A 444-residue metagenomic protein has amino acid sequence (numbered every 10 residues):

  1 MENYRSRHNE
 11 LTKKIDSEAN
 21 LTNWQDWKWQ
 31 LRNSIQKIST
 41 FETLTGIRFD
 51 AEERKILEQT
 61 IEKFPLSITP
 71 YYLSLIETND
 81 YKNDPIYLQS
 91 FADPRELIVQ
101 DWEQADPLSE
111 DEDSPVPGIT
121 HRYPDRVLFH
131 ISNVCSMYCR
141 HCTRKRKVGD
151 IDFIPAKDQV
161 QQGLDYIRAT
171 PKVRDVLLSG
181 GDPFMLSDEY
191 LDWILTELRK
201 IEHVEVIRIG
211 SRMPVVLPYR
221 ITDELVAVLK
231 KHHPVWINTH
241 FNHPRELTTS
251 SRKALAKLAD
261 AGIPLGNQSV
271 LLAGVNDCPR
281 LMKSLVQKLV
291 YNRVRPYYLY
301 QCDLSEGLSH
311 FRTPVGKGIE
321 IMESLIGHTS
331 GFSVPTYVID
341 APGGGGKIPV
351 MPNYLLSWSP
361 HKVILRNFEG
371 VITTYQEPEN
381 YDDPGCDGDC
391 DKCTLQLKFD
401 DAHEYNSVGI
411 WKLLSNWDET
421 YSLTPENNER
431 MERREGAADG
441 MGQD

Functional and structural regions predicted by a protein language model:
M1-H121: Flexible, acidic/Gly-rich N-terminal and inter-domain linker regions that tether and position cofactor-handling modules
Y72, C135, C139, Y297: Conserved, mostly hydrophobic/aromatic
T78, N83, D111-P115, Y123-D125 (+1 more regions): A short, charged
S114-P117, V127-H130, Q161-Y166: Short, charged beta->alpha transition segments
H121-D158, I209: Canonical Radical SAM [4Fe-4S] cluster-binding loop centered on the CxxxCxxC motif and its immediate flanking residues
F129-H130, C142, D175-F184, I207: Conserved catalytic-core segments centered on acid/base and nucleophilic motifs
Q161-P171, F184-T329: Conserved AdoMet/S-adenosylmethionine-binding subsite of the radical SAM
M322-S422: C-terminal accessory regions of radical SAM enzymes
